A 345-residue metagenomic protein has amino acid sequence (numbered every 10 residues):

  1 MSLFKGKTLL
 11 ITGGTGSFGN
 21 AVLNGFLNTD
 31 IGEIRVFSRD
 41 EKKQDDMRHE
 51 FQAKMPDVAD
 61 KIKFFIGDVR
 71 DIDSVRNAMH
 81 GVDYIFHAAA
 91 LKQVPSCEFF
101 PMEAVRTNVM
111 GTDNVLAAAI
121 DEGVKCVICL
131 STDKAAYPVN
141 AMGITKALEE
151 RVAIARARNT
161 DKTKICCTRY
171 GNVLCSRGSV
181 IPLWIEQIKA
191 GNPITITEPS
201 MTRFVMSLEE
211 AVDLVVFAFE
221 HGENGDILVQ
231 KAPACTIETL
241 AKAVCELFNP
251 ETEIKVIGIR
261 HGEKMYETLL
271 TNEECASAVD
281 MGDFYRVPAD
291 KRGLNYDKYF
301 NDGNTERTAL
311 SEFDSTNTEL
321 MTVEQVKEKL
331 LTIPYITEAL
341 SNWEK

Functional and structural regions predicted by a protein language model:
K7-T29: N-terminal Rossmann NAD(P)H-binding glycine-rich loop of SDR-like oxidoreductase domains
T12, M79-A88, C129: Rossmann-fold scaffold of SDR-type NAD(P)-dependent oxidoreductases
D30-K43: Conserved glycine-rich Rossmann-like NAD(P)H-binding loop of the short-chain dehydrogenase/reductase
S38, F65-I66, R106, E198 (+1 more regions): Conserved residues in the N-terminal Rossmann fold of short-chain dehydrogenase/reductase
K63-Y84: Conserved Rossmann-fold cofactor-binding substructure of NAD(P)-dependent oxidoreductases
F64, A104, I165-T168: Hydrophobic/aromatic anchor residues within beta-strands of the central parallel beta-sheet of Rossmann-like
H87, L91-R151, R156: Conserved Rossmann-fold NAD(P)-dependent oxidoreductase catalytic core, especially the SDR/UDP-sugar
R151, A155-N172, R177-K345: Strand-loop microenvironment adjacent to phosphate/nucleotide-handling motifs in alpha/beta enzyme folds
